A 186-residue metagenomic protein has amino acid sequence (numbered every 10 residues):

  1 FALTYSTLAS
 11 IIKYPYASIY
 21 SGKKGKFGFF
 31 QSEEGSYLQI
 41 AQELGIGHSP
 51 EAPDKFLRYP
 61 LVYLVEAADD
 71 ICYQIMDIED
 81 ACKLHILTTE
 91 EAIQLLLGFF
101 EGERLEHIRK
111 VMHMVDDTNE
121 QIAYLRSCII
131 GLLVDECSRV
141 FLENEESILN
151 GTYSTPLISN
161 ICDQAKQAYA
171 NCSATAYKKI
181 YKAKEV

Functional and structural regions predicted by a protein language model:
F1-L125, I130, V134: Sequence-structural signature of the catalytic-core scaffold of metal-dependent phosphohydrolases that act on
E103-V186: C-terminal subdomains that position terminal phosphate/3'-OH groups for nucleotidyl transfer/ligation, primarily on
